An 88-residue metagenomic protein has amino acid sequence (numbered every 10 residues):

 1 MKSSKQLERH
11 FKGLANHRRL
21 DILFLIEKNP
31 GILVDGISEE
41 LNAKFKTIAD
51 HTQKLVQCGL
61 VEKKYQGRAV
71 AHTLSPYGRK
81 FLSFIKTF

Functional and structural regions predicted by a protein language model:
M1-L20: Short alpha-helical segments that sit at the start of domains
S3, F11, K28, A71-F88: Conserved segment of winged-helix/HTH DNA-binding domains
H17, N29-L33: Short capping segments at the starts of secondary-structure elements
L20-F24, K80: Pre-recognition alpha-helix immediately N-terminal to the DNA-recognition helix within helix-turn-helix or winged-helix
L23, T52-Q53: Short, hydrophobic-biased segments on the C-terminal half of alpha helices that form "recognition helices"
G36-E39: A short acidic, leucine-rich amphipathic alpha-helix
K44: Helix-turn-helix DNA-binding motif, specifically the short coil turn and the N-cap/start of the second
Q57-G67, T73: Beta-hairpin "wing" of winged helix-turn-helix
